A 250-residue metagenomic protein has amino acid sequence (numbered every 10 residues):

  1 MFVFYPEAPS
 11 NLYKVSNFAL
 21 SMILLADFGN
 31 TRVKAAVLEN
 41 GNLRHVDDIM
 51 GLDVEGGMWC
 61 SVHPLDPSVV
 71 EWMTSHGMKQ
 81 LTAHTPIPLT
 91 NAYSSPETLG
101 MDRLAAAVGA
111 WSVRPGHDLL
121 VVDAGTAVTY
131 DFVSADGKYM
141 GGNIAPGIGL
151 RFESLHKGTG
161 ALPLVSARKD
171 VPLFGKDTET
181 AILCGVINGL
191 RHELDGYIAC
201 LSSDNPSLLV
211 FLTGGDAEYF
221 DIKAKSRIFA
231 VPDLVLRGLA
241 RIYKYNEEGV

Functional and structural regions predicted by a protein language model:
F4, S10-R32, A36-L119, D136-V250: Nucleotide/phosphate-binding catalytic cleft detector across ATP-hydrolyzing and phosphate-transferring enzymes
V122: Catalytic metal- and UDP-sugar-binding loop of GT-A-like glycosyltransferases, i.e., residues flanking the conserved
V133: C-terminal, flexible cofactor-proximal segment of oxidoreductases
